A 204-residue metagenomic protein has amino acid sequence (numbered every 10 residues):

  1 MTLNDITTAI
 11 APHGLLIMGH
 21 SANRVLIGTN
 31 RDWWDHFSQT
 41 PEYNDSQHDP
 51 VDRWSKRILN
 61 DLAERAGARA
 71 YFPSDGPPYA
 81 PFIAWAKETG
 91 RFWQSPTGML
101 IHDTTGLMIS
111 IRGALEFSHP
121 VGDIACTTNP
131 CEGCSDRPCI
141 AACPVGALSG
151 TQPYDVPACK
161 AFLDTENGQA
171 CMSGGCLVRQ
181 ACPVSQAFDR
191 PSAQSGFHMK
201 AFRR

Functional and structural regions predicted by a protein language model:
M1-R204: Non-ligating segments of multi-cofactor redox enzymes
